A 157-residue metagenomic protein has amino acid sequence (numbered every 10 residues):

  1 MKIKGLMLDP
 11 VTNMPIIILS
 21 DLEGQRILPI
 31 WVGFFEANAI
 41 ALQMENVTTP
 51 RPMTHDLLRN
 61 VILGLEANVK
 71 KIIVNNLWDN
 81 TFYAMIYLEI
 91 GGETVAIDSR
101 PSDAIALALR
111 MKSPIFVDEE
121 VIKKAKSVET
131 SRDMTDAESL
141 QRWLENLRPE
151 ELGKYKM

Functional and structural regions predicted by a protein language model:
M1-M157: Divalent-cation
